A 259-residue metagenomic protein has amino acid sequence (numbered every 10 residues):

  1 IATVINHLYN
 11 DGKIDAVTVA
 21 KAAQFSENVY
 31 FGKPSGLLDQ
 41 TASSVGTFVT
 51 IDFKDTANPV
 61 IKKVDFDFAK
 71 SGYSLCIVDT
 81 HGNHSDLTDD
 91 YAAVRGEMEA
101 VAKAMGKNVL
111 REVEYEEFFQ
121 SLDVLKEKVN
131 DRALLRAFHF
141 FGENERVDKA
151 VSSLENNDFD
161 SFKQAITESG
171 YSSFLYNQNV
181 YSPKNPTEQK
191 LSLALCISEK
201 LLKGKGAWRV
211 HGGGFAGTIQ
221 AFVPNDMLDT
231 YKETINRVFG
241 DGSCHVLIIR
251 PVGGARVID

Functional and structural regions predicted by a protein language model:
I1-A2, V19, P34-G46, R209 (+1 more regions): FAD-binding core of FAD-dependent oxidoreductases, characterized by glycine-rich FAD pyrophosphate-binding loops
I1-D11, V223: DPxDG-like acidic metal-binding loop motif
T3, Q24-E27: Membrane-embedded catalytic cores of phosphoryl/pyrophosphoryl-handling enzymes
H7-A16, S85-D89: Inter-helical turn/loop segments and adjacent helix faces that build the functional surface of alpha-helical bundle
H7-D11, N28-V29, T50, K107: Alpha-helix capping at helix-to-loop junctions
K13-F25, K163-E168, V246-L247: Beta-strand segments within the central parallel beta-sheet cores of soluble alpha/beta enzyme folds
N28-L38, F53-V60: Active-site cavity-forming subdomains of large catalytic enzyme subunits
T47-R209, A221-D259: C-terminal nucleotide
